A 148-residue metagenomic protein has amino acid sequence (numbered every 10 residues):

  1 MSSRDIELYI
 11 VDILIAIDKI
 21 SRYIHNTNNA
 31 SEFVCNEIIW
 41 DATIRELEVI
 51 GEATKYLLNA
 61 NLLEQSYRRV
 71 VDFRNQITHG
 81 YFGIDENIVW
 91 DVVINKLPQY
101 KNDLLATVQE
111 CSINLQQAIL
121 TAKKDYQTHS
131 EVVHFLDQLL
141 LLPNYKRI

Functional and structural regions predicted by a protein language model:
M1-I148: Solvent-exposed interaction patches of small proteins and small membrane subunits
